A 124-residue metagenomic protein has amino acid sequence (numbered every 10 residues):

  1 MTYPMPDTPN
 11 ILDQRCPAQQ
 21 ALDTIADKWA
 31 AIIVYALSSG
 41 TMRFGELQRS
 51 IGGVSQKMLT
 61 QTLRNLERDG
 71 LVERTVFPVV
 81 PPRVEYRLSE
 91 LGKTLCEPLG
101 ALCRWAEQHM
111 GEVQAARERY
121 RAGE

Functional and structural regions predicted by a protein language model:
M1-I25, Y120, E124: N-terminal leader segment of winged-helix/HTH proteins
T2-M5, T94-E124: Amphipathic alpha-helical dimerization/coiled-coil segments that flank or bridge DNA-binding/regulatory modules
L12-M58, P78, E85, K93: N-terminal helix-turn-helix DNA-binding core of bacterial DNA-binding proteins
A30, M42, L71, R104-E107 (+1 more regions): Generic structural signal for secondary-structure transition and capping sites
L59, L63-L66: Basic amphipathic alpha-helical segments that dock to polyanions
E67-R87: Beta-hairpin "wing" of winged helix-turn-helix
